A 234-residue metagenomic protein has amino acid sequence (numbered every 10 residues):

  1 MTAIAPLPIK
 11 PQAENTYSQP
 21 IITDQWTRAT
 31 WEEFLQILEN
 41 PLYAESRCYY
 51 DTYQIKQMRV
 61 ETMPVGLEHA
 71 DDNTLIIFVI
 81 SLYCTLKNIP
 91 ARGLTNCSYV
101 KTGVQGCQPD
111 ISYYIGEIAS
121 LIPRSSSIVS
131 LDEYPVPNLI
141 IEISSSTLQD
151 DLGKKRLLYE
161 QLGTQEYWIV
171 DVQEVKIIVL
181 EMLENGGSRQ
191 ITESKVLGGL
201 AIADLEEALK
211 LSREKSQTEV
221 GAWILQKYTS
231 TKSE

Functional and structural regions predicted by a protein language model:
M1-E166, D171-E234: Gly/Pro/Ser/Thr-rich low-complexity, intrinsically disordered segments predominantly at protein N-termini
